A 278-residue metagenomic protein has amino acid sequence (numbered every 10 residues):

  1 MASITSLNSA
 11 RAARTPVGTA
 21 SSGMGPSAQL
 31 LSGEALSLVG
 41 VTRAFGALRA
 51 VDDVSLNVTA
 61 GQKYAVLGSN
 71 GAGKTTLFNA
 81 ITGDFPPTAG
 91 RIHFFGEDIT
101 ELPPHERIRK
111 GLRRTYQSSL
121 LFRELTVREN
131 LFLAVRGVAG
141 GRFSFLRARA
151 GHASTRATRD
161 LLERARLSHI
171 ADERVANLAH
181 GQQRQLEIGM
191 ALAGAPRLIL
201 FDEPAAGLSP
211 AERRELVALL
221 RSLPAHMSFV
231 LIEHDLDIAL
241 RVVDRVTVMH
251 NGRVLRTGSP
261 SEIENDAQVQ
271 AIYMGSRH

Functional and structural regions predicted by a protein language model:
A2-H278: Glycine-rich phosphate-binding loops of nucleotide-dependent enzymes
